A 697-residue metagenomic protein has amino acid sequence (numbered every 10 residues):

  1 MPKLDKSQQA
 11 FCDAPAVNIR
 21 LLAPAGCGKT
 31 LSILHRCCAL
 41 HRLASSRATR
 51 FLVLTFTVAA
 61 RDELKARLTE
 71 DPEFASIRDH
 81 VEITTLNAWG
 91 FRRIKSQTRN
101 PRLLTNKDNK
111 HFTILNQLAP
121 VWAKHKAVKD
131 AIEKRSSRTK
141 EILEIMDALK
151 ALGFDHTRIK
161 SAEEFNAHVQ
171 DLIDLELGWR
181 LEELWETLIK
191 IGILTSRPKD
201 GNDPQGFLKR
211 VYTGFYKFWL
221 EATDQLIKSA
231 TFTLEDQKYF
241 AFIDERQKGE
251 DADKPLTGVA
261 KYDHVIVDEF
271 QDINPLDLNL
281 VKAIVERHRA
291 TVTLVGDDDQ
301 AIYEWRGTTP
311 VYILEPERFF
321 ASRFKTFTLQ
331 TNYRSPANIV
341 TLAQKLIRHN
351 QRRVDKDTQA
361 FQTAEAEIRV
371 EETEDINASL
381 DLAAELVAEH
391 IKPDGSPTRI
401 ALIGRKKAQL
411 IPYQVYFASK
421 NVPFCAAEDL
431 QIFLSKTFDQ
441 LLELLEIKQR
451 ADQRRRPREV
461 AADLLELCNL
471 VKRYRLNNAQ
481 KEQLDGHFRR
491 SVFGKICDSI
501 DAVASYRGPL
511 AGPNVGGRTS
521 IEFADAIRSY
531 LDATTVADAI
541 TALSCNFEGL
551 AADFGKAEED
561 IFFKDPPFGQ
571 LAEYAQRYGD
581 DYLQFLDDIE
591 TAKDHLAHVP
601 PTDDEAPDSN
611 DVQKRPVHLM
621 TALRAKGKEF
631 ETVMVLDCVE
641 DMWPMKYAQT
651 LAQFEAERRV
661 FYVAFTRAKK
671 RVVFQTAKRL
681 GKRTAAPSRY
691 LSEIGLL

Functional and structural regions predicted by a protein language model:
M1-A23, C27, L31-S32, R50-L52 (+5 more regions): Accessory N-terminal region flanking or inserted into the helicase ATPase core in nucleic-acid motor proteins
M1-R102, H288, T341-Q344, T666: P-loop NTPase Walker
G26-I33, C37, H41, S322-K325 (+2 more regions): Helicase P-loop NTPase motor core
C27, H264, Q271-R348, K356-A360 (+1 more regions): Conserved helicase motor core of SF1/SF2 NTP-dependent helicases
I83-R92, V265-D272, V295, K406 (+3 more regions): Conserved helicase core region in the C-terminal RecA-like lobe
F319, E365, D394-A537: ATPase/helicase motor core of nucleic-acid motors
R455, V460, H487-R490, C497-R624 (+1 more regions): Accessory C-terminal helicase-associated subdomains
A677-L697: Helicase C-terminal subdomain and adjacent C-terminal extension
